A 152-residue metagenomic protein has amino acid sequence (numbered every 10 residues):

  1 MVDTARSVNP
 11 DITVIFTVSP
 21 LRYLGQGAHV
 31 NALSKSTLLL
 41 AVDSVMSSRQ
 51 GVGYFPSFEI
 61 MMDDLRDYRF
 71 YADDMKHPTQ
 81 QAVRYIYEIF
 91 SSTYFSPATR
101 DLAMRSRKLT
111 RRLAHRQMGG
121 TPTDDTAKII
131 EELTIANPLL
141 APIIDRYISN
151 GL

Functional and structural regions predicted by a protein language model:
M1-T4, S44: A generic secondary-structure signal
D3-A32, D64, S106-R112: Active-site segments of SGNH/GDSL-like serine hydrolases that catalyze O-acetyl group transfer/hydrolysis on lipids
R6-N9, M46, F95-A98: Secondary-structure transition/hinge residues
T13-T17, S36-D67, I89, A103-R105: Extracellular serine-dependent O-acyl
V18-R22, F58, A82: Generic secondary-structure microfeatures
V30-K35, Y68-D73: Short secondary-structure boundary/capping segments
R49, Y71-M75, R84-L152: Conserved catalytic region of serine esterases and O-acyltransferases that act on ester linkages in lipids
T79: Short, conserved phosphate/pyrophosphate- and ester-handling motifs at nucleotide-, phospho-/glycolipid
